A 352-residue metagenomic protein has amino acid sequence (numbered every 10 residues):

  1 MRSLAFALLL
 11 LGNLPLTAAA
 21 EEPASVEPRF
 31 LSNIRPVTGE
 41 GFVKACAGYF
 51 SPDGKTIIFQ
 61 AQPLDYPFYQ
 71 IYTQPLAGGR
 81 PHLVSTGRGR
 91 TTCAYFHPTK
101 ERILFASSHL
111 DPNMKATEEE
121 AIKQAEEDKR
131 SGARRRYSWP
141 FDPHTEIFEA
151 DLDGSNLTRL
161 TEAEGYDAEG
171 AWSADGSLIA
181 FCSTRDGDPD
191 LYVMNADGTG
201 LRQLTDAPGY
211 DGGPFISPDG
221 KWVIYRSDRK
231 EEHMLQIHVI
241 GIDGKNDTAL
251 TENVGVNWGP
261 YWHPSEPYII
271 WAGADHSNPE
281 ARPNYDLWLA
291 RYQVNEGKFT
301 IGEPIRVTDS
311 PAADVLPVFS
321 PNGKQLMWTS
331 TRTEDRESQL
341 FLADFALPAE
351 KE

Functional and structural regions predicted by a protein language model:
L4-A5, G198: Generic extreme N-terminus detector
A5-P15: Bacterial N-terminal signal peptides
A20-E352: Sequence signature of WD/YWTD-type beta-propeller architectures
